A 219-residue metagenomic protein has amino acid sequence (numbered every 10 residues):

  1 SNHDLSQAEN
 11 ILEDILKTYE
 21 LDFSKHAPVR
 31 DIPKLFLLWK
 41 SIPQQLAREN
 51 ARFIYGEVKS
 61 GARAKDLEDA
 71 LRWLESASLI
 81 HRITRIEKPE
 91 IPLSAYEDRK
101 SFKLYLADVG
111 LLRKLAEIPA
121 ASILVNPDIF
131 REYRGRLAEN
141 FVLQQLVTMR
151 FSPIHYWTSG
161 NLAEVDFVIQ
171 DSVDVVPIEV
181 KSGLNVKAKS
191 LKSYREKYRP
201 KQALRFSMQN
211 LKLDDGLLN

Functional and structural regions predicted by a protein language model:
N2-I169: Accessory nucleic acid-recognition modules appended to NTPase machines
V58, V180-S182: Short, flexible loop segments at the rims of nucleotide/cofactor-binding pockets, characterized by
Y105, H155, I178, Q202-F206: Hydrophobic/aromatic beta-strand patches that form the interior of the parallel beta-sheet core in alpha/beta enzyme
I169-P177: Active-site beta-strand-loop-beta-strand hairpin of nuclease catalytic cores that positions key catalytic residues
S182-L218: Catalytic cores of nucleic-acid endonucleases
